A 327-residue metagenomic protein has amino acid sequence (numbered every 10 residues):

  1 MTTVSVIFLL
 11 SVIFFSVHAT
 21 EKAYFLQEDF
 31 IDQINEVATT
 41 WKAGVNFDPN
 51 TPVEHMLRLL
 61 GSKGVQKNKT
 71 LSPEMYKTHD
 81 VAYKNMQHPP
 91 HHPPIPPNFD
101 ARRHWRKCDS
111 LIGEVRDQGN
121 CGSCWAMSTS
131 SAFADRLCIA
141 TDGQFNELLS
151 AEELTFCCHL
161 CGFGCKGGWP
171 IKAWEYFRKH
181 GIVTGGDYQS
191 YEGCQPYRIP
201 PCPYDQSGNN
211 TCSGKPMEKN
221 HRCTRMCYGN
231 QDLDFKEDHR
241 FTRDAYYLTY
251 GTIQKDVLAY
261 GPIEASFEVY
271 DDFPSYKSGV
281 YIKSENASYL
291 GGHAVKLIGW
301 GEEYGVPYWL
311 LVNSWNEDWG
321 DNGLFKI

Functional and structural regions predicted by a protein language model:
V4-I327: Catalytic-core signature of thiol
